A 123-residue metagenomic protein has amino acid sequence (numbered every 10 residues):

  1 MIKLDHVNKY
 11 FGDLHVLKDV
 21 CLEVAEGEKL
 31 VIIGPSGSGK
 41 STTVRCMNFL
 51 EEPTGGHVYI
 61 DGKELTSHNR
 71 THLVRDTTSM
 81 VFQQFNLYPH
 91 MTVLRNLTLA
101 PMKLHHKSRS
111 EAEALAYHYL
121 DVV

Functional and structural regions predicted by a protein language model:
L30-V31, M80: Short beta-strand immediately N-terminal to the Walker A/P-loop
I33-P35: The feature captures the beta-strand-to-loop junction immediately N-terminal to the Walker
N48: Helix-to-loop junction immediately C-terminal to a conserved catalytic motif
G56-T66, L115: Conserved ABC transporter NBD signature motif
L65-S79, R109-S110: ABC ATPase NBD coupling module
S67, T98, R109-V123: Conserved ABC ATPase "signature" region
H90-A100: Short coil-to-helix segment of the ABC ATPase nucleotide-binding domain corresponding to the Q-loop/switch region
